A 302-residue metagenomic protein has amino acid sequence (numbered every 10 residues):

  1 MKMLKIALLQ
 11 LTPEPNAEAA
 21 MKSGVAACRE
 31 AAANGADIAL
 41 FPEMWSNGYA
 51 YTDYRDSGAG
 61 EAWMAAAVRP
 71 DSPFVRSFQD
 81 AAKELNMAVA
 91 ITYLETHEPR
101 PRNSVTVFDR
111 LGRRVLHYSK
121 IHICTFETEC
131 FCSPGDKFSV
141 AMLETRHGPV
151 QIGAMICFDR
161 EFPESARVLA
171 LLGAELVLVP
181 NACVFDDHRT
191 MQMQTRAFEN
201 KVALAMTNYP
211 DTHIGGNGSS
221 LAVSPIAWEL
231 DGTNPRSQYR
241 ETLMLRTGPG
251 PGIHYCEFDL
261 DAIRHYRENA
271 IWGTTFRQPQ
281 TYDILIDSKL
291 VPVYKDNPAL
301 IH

Functional and structural regions predicted by a protein language model:
M1-A7: Extreme N-terminal starter segment of soluble prokaryotic enzymes
Q10-A17: Short polar catalytic/cofactor-binding loops
A17-E18, K22, A26-L111, V115-H117 (+1 more regions): Cys-nucleophile CN-hydrolase/nitrilase-fold catalytic domain and related Cys-dependent amidase chemistry that acts on
A67-V89, R160-Y255: CN hydrolase (nitrilase-like) catalytic-core segments centered on the catalytic cysteine and neighboring Lys/Glu
D80, T96-E175, P180-N181, F185-T195 (+2 more regions): Active-site catalytic loop in hydrolytic enzyme cores
F108-D109, L143, V223-P225, C256: Short beta-strand-to-turn element immediately C-terminal to the catalytic PLP-Schiff-base lysine in fold type I
K120-S133, P251-Y266: A short, polar/charged loop-to-alpha-helix boundary motif
I253-H302: A short C-terminal boundary segment appended to hydrolase-like catalytic domains
